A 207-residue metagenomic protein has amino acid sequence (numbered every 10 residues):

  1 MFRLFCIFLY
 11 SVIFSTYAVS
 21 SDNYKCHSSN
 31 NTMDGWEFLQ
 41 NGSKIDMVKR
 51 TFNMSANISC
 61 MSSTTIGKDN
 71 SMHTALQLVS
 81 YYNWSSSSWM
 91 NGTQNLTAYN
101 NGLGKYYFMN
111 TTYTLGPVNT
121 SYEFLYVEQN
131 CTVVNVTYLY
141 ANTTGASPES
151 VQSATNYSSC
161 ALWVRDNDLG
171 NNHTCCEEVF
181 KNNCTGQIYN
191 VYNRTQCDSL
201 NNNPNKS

Functional and structural regions predicted by a protein language model:
F2-S207: A beta-rich soluble binding module of mature secreted/lumenal proteins
